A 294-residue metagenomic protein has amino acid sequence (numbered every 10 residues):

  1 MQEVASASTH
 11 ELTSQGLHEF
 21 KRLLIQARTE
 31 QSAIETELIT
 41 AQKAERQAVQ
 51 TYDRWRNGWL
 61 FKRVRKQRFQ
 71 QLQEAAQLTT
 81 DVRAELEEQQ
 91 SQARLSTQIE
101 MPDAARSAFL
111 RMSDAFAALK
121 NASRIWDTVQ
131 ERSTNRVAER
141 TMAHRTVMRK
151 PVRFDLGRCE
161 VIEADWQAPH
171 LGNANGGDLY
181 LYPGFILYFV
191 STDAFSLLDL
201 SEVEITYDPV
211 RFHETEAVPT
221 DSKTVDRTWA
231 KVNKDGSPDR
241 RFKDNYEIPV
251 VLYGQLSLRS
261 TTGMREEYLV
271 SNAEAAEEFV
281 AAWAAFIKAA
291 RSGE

Functional and structural regions predicted by a protein language model:
M1-E294: A composition-biased, non-transmembrane "mature-region" signal
